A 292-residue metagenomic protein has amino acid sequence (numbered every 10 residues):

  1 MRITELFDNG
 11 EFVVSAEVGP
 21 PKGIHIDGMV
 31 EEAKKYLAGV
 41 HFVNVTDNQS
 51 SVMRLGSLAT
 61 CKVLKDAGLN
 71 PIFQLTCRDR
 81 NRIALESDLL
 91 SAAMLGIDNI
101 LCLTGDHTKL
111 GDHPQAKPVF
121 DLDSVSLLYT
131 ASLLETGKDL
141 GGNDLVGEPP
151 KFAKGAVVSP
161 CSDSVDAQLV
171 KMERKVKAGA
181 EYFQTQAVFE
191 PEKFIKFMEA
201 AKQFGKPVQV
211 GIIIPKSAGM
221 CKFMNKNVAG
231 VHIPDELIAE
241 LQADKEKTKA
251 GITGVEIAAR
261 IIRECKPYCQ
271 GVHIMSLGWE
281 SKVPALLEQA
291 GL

Functional and structural regions predicted by a protein language model:
M1-G19, G23, E31, D139-F152: N-terminal amphipathic alpha-helix/helix-capping segment at the start of soluble metabolic enzymes
I3-T4, H25-D27, S51-V63, N81-S87 (+5 more regions): Active-site-adjacent beta->alpha loops and helix N-cap segments on the catalytic face of soluble alpha/beta enzymes
T4-N9, A33-A38, L58-G68, L89-I97 (+4 more regions): Acidic (Asp/Glu)-rich catalytic clusters
V13-G28, P71-I83, F152-A167, A243-E256: Active-site mouth loops of central-metabolism enzymes
E17, V43, A92, K175 (+3 more regions): Conserved, mostly hydrophobic/aromatic
G23-Y36, S57, I83-L89, D163-R174 (+1 more regions): Short, acidic/polar
F42-M53, L75-T76, C102, E181-E190 (+1 more regions): Catalytic beta/alpha-barrel core
P118-G147, V157-S162, G205-I257, I261 (+1 more regions): Active-site pocket-lining/capping segments in soluble small-molecule metabolic enzymes
